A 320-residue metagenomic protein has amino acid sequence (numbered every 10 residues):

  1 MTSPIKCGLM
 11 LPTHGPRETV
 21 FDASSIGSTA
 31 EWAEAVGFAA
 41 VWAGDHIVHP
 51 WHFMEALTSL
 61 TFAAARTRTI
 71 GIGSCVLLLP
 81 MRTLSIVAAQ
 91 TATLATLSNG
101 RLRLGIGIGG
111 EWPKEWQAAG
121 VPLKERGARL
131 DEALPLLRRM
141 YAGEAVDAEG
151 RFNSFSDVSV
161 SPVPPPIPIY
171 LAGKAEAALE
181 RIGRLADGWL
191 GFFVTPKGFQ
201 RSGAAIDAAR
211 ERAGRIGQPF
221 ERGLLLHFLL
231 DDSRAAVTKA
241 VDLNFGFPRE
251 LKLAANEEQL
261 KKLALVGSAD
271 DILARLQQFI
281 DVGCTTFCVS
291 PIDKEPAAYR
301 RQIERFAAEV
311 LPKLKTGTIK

Functional and structural regions predicted by a protein language model:
M1-E18, G110-K114, A148-P166, V237-L263: N-terminal small/glycine-rich loop or linker at the start of catalytic domains across soluble metabolic enzymes
M1-R66, G71, I167: N-terminal beta1-alpha1-beta2 module of alpha/beta enzyme domains
T2-I5, T83-L185, Q200-A205, E211-R212 (+1 more regions): Internal, glycine-rich beta/alpha segment that forms the wall or movable "lid" of small-molecule/cofactor binding
C7-L11, V41-A43, I72-S74, L102-I106 (+4 more regions): Hydrophobic faces of well-ordered beta-strands that scaffold small-molecule active sites in alpha/beta enzyme cores
M10-S24, L77-L84, P164-K174, E258-D270: Active-site mouth loops of central-metabolism enzymes
A33, G37, A63, L94 (+8 more regions): Conserved, mostly hydrophobic/aromatic
A40-R66, L78, G110, F193-K197 (+1 more regions): Glycine-rich, proline-tolerant flexible connector loops at the mouths of alpha/beta enzymes
M54-S74, R129-L136, I303-K320: Alpha-helix-loop-beta-strand connector modules within alpha/beta enzyme cores
